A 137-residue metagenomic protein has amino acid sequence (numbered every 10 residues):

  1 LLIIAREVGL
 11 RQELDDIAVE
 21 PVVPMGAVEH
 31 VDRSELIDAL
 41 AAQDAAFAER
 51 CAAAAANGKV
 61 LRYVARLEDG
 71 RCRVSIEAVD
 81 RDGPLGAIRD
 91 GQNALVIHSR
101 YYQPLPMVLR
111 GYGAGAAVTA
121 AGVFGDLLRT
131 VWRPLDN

Functional and structural regions predicted by a protein language model:
L2-A87: Substrate-binding/catalytic subdomain of NAD(P)-dependent oxidoreductase enzymes
R66-N137: Catalytic, metal-anchored helix/loop core of enzyme active sites in primary metabolism
